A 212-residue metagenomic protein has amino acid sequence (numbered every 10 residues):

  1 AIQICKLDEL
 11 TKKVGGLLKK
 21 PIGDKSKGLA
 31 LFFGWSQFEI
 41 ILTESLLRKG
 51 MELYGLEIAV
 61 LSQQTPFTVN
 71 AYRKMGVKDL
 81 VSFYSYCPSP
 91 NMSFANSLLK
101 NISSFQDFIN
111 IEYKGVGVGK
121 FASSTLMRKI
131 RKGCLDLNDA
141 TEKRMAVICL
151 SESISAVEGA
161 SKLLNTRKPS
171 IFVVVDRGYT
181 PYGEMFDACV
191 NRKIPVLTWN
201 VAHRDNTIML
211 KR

Functional and structural regions predicted by a protein language model:
A1-W35, L53-I154, V201-R212: Conserved N-terminal ligand/cofactor-binding loop architecture of enzyme catalytic domains
D24, L47, E57, A160 (+3 more regions): Non-catalytic accessory/assembly modules
G34-T43, V174: A short, glycine/small-residue-rich beta-strand->loop->alpha-helix junction that serves as a flexible
E39-E44, T68, T180-G183: Short, well-ordered alpha-helical microsegments
E44-M51: Short amphipathic alpha-helix
V147-C189: A conserved hydrophobic secondary-structure block that centers on an alpha-helix together with its immediately flanking
V173-R177, P181, A188-R212: Beta-rich, aromatic/charged-enriched effector core domains that present basic-aromatic interfaces for binding
